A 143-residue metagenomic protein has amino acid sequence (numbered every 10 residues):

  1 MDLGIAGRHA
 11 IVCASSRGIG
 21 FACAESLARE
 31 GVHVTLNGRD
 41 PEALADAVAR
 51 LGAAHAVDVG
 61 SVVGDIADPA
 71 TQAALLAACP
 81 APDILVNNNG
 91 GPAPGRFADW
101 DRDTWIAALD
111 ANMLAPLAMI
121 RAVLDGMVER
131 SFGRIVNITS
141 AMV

Functional and structural regions predicted by a protein language model:
H9, S16-G18: Conserved glycine-rich cofactor-binding loop
E30-A47: Conserved glycine-rich Rossmann-like NAD(P)H-binding loop of the short-chain dehydrogenase/reductase
P41-E42, V62-A74, R102: The beta1-alpha1 cofactor-binding region of Rossmann-like NAD(H)/NADP(H)-dependent oxidoreductases
N88-P94: Conserved NAD(P)H cofactor-binding loop of Rossmann-fold oxidoreductase domains
R96-F97, T104-L109: Substrate-binding pocket helix/loop in short-chain dehydrogenase/reductase
I120-R121: A short, exposed helix-loop element centered on a Lys and neighboring polar residues
S140: Residue(s) in the substrate-gating loop at a strand-loop-helix junction that position the organic substrate next
